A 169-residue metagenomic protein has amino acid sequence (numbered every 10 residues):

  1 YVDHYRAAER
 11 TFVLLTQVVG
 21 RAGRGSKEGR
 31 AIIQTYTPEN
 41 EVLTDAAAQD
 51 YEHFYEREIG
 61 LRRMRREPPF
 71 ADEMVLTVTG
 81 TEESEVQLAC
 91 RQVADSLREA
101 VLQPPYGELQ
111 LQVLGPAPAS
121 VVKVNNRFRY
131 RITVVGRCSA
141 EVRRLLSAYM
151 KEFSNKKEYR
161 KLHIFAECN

Functional and structural regions predicted by a protein language model:
Y1-H4, A8, Q17-N169: Accessory helical-bundle/CTD segments and flexible terminal tails appended to RecA-like ATPase motors
F12-V13: Charged catalytic and DNA/RNA-contacting regions of genome-maintenance and nucleic-acid-processing enzymes
